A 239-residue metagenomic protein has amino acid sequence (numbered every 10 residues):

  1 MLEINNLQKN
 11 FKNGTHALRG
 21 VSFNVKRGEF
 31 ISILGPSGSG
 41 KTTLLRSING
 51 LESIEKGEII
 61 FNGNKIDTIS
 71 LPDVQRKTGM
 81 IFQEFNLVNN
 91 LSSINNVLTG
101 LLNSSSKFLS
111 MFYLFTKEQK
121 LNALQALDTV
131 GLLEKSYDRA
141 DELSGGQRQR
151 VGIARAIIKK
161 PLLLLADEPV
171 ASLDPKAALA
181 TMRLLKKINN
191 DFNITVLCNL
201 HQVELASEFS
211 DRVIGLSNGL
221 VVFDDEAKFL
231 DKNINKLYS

Functional and structural regions predicted by a protein language model:
N49: Helix-to-loop junction immediately C-terminal to a conserved catalytic motif
K65-G79, F112-K117: ABC ATPase NBD coupling module
S105, L109-E134: Conserved ABC ATPase "signature" region
R139-L143, Q147: Conserved ABC ATPase signature
L164-D167: Catalytic Walker B motif of ABC-type/P-loop ATPase nucleotide-binding domains
P175-A177: Helix N-cap at the start of a conserved alpha-helix in ABC-type nucleotide-binding domains
L220-S239: Conserved beta-strand-loop-alpha-helix hinge in the C-terminal portion of ABC ATPase nucleotide-binding domains
